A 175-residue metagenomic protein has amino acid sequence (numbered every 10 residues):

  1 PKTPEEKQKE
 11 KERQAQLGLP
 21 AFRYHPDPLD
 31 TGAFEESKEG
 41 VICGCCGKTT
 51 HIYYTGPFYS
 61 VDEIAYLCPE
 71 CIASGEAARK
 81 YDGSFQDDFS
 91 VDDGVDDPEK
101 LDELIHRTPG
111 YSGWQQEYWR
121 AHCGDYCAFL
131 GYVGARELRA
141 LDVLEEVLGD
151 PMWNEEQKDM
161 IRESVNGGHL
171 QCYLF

Functional and structural regions predicted by a protein language model:
P1-K2: Intrinsically disordered, low-complexity regulatory segments in tyrosine-phosphorylation signaling proteins
E5-F175: Preference for intrinsically disordered or flexible, low-complexity segments and adjacent hinge/connector residues
